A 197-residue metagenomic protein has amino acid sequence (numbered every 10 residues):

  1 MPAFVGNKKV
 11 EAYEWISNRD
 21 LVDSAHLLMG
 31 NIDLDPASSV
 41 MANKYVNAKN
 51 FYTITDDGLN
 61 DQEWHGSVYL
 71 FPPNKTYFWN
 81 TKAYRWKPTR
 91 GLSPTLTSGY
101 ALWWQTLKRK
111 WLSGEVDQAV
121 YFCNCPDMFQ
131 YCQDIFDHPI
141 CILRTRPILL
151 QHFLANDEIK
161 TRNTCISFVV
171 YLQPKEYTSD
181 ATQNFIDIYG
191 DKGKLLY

Functional and structural regions predicted by a protein language model:
M1-Y197: Class I S-adenosyl-L-methionine-dependent methyltransferase catalytic core
